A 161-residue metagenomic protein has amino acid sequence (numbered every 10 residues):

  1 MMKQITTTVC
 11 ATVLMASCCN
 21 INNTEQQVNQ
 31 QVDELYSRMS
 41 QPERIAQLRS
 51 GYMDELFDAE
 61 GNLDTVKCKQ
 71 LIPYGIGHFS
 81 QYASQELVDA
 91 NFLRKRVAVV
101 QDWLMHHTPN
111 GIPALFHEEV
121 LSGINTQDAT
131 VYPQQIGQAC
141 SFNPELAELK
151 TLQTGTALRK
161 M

Functional and structural regions predicted by a protein language model:
M1-Q30: Bacterial Sec-dependent N-terminal signal peptides
N20-M161: N-terminal beta-rich core of secreted/periplasmic extracellular enzymes
